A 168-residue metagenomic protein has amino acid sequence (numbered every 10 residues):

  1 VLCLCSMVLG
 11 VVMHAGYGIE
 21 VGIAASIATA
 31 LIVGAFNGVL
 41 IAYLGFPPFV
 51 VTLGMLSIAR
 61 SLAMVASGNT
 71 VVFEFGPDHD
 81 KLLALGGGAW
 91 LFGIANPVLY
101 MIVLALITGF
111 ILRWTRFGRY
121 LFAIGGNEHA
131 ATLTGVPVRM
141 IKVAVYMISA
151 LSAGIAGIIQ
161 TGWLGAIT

Functional and structural regions predicted by a protein language model:
L4, I19-A28, V50, V98-V103 (+1 more regions): Hydrophobic alpha-helical transmembrane segments
G10, H14, I41-A42, L83-G88 (+1 more regions): Short amphipathic alpha-helical coupling elements at transmembrane boundaries
V11, A15, A35-Y43, V65-A66 (+3 more regions): Membrane-interface helix caps of multi-pass small-molecule transporters
M13, Y17-L56: Alpha-helical transmembrane segments within multi-pass membrane transporters and channels
G34, L40, I58, L121 (+3 more regions): Terminal peptide-recognition signature
P48-T115, I141-A144, W163-T168: Transmembrane helix-bundle core of multi-pass membrane transporters and related energy-transducing complexes
I107-M147: Membrane-helix/interface signature in polytopic inner-membrane proteins
I148-T161: Hydrophobic alpha-helical transmembrane segments that constitute the membrane-spanning cores of multi-pass membrane
